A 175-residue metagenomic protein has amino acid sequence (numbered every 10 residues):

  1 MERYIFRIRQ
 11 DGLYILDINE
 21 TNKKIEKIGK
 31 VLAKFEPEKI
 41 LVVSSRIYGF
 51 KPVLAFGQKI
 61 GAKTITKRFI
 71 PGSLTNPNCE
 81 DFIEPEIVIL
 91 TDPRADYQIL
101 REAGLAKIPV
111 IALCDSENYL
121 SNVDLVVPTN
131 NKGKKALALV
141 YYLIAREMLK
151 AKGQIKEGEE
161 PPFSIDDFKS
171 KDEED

Functional and structural regions predicted by a protein language model:
M1-P162, K169: Ribosome large-subunit tunnel/peptidyl-transferase-proximal elements
I165-D175: Charge-patterned, long linear interaction tracts outside catalytic cores
